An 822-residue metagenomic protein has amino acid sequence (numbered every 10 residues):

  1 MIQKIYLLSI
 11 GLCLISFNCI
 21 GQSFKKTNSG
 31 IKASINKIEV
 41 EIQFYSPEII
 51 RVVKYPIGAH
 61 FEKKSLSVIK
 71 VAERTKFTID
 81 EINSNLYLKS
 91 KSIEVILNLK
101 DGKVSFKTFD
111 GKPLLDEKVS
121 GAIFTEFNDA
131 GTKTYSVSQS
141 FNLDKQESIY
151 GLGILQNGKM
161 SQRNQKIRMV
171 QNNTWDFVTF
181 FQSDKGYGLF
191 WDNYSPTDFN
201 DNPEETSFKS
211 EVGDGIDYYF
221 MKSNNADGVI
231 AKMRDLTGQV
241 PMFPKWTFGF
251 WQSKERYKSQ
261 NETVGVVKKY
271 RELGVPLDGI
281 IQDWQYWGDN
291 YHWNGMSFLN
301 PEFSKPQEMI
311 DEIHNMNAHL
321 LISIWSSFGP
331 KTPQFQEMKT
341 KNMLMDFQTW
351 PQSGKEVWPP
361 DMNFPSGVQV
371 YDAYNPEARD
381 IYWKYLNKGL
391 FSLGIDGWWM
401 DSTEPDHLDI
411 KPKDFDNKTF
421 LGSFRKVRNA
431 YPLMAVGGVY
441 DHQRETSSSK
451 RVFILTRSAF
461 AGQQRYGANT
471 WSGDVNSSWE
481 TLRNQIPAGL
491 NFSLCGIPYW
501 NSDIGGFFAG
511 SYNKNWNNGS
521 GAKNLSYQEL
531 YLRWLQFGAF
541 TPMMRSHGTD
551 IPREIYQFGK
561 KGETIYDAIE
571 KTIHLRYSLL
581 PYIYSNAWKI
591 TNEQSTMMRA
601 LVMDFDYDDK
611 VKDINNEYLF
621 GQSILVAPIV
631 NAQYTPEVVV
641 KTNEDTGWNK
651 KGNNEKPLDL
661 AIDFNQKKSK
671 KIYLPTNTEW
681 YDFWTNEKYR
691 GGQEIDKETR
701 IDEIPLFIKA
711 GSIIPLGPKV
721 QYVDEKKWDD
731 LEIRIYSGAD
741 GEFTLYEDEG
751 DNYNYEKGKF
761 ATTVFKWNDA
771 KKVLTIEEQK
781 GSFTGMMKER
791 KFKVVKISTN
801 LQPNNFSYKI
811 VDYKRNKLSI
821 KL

Functional and structural regions predicted by a protein language model:
M1-K25: Bacterial Sec-dependent N-terminal signal peptides
F24, N28, Q43-L86, T125-E126: A low-complexity, Ser/Thr/Gly/Pro-enriched, surface-exposed linker/loop concept that marks segments flanking
E41-E48, K63-K70, I96-D110, F783-N800: Extended Gly/Ser/Thr-rich low-complexity repeat segments, especially those forming or decorating extracellular
I42, V52, L88, S92 (+2 more regions): Short, well-ordered beta-strand segments enriched in hydrophobic/aromatic residues
E81-P244, K254-E255, Q260, V267-E272 (+5 more regions): Catalytic and substrate-binding clefts that recognize carbohydrates or anionic sugar/phosphate headgroups
G265-Q285: Catalytic domains of carbohydrate-active enzymes, especially glycoside hydrolases
D278-I569, D604-D606, I614: Aromatic- and carboxylate-enriched substrate-binding clefts and catalytic-loop regions of carbohydrate-active enzymes
D441-V452, A459-T470, F492-S502, F507-K771 (+2 more regions): Catalytic core of carbohydrate-active enzymes
